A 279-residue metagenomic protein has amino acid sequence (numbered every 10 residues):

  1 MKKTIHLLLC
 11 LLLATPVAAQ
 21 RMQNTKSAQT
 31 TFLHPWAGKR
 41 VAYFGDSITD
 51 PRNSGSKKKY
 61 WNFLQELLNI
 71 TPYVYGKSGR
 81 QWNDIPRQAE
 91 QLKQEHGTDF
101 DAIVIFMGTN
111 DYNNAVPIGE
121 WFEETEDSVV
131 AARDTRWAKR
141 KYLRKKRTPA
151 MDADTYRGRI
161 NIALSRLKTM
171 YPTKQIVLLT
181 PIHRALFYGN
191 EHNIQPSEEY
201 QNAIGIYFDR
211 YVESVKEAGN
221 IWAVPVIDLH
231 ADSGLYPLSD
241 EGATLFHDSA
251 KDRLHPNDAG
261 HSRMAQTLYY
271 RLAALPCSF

Functional and structural regions predicted by a protein language model:
M1-F44, I48-K58, N62-T71, H96-F100 (+3 more regions): N-terminal secretory targeting modules
H34-Y43, I48-R159: Conserved SGNH/GDSL esterase-like catalytic core that processes O-acyl groups on lipids and polysaccharides
A42, Y73, V177-L179, P225-I227: Hydrophobic/aromatic beta-strand patches that form the interior of the parallel beta-sheet core in alpha/beta enzyme
N62, S165, E213-K216: Active-site phosphate/pyrophosphate- and oxyanion-stabilizing loops and adjacent acidic/basic residues in soluble
A89, I160-L164, V212: Generic structural signal for well-ordered alpha-helices, preferentially at hydrophobic/aromatic core positions
E126-K141, L178-H183, F187-N190, L238: A structural motif
Y171-Q175: A short helix->loop->beta-strand "cap" motif at the edges of active sites that frequently abuts
P181-F279: Catalytic His-Asp segment of secreted/periplasmic serine-dependent ester chemistry enzymes
